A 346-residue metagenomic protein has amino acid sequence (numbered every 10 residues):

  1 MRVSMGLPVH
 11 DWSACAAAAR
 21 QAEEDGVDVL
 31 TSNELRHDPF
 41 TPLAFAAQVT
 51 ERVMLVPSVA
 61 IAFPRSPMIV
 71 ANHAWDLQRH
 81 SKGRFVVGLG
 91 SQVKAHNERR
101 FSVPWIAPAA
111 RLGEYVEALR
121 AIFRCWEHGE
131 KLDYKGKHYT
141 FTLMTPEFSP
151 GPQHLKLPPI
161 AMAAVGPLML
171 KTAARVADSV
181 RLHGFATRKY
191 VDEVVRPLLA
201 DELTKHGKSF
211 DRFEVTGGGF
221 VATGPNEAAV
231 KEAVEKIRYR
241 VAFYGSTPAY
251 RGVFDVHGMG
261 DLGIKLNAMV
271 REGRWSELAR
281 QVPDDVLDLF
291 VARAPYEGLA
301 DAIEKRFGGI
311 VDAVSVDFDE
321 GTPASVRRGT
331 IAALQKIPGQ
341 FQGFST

Functional and structural regions predicted by a protein language model:
M1, H73-W75, R79-S179, G184-F213 (+1 more regions): Internal, glycine-rich beta/alpha segment that forms the wall or movable "lid" of small-molecule/cofactor binding
M1-D28, Q78, V86, R120 (+7 more regions): C-terminal amphipathic alpha-helical "assembly" element that mediates oligomerization/partner interfaces or acts as
M1-S58, F63, P158: N-terminal beta1-alpha1-beta2 module of alpha/beta enzyme domains
R2-S13, A60-P67, H154-V165, V221-P225 (+1 more regions): Active-site mouth loops of central-metabolism enzymes
V3-L7, V29-S32, M54-S58, F85-L89 (+4 more regions): Hydrophobic faces of well-ordered beta-strands that scaffold small-molecule active sites in alpha/beta enzyme cores
H10-S13, S32-T41, F63-M68, T187-V191 (+2 more regions): Acidic-and-aromatic substrate-binding clefts and catalytic sites of carbohydrate-active enzymes
P42-A60, P64, Y115, E202-T204 (+1 more regions): Alpha-helix-loop-beta-strand connector modules within alpha/beta enzyme cores
P67-W75, G224-V234: Catalytic cores of alpha/beta
